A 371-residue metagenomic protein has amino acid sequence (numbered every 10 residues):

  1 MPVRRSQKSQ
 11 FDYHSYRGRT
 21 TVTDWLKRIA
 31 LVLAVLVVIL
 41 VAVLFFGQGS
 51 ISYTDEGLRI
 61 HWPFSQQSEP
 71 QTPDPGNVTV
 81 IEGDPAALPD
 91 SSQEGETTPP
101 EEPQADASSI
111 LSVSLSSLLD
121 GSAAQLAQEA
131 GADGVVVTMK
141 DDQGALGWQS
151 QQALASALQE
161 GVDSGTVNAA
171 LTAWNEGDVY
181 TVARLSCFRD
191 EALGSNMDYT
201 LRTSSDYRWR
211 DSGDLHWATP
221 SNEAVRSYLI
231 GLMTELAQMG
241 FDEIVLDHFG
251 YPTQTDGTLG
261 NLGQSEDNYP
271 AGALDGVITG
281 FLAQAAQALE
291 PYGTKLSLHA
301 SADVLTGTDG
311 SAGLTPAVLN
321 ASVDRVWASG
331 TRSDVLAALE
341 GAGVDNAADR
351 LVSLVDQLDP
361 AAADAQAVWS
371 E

Functional and structural regions predicted by a protein language model:
M1-L26: N-terminal Lys/Arg-rich, disordered targeting/topogenic segments
F45-D55, S322-E371: Substrate-binding cleft of secreted/luminal carbohydrate-active enzymes
I51-D106: N-terminal, intrinsically disordered, polar/charged segments of Gram-positive cell-envelope systems that serve as
P103-S114, F188-T234: Active-site-adjacent "subsite" loops/lids of carbohydrate-active enzymes
G121-L146, E235-D247, V318-S329: Catalytic domains of carbohydrate-active enzymes, especially glycoside hydrolases
G134, V162-R210: Glycine-rich, aromatic-flanked loop segments that form ligand/cofactor-binding clefts across common enzyme folds
Q149-A157, D190-D211, Q254-E266: Aromatic- and acidic-residue-enriched segments that line the glycan-binding/catalytic groove of carbohydrate-active
V182-R189, V245-L246, Y269-G313, W327-S329 (+1 more regions): Aromatic-lined carbohydrate-recognition surfaces of secreted/lumenal glycan-active proteins
